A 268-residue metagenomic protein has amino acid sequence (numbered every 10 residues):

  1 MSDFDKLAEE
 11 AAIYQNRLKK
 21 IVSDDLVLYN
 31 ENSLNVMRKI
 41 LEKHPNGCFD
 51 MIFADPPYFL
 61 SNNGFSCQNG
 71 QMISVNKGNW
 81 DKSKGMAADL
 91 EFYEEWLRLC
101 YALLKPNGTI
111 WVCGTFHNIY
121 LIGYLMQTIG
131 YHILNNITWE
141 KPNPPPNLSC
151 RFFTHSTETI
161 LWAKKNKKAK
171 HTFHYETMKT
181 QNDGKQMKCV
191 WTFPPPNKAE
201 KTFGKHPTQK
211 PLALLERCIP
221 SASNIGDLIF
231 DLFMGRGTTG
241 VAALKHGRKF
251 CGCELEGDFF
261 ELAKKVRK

Functional and structural regions predicted by a protein language model:
M1-L262: Core catalytic lobe of class I
K264-K268: DNA/chromatin major-groove-contacting recognition/catalytic segments
